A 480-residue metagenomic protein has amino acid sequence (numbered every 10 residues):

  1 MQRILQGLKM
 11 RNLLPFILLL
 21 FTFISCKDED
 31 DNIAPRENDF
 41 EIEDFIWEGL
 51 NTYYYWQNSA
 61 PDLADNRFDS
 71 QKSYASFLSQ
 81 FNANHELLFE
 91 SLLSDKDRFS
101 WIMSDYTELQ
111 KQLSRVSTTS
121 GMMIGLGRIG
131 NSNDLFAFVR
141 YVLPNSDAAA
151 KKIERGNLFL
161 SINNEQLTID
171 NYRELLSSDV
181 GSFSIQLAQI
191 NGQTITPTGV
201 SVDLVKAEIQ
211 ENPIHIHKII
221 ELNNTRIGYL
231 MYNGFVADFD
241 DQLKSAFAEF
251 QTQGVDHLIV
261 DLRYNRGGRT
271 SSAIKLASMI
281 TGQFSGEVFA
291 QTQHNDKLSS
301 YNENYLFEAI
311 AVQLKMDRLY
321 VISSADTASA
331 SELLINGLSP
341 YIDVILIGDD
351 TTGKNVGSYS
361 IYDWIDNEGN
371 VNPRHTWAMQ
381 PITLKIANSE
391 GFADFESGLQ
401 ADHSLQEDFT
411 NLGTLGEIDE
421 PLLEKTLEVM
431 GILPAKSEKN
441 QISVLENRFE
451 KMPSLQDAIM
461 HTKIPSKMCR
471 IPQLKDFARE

Functional and structural regions predicted by a protein language model:
M1-M10: N-terminal secretory signal peptides that target proteins for export/translocation
M10-I17: Sec-dependent signal peptide recognition, specifically the positively charged N-region followed immediately by
T22-S25: C-terminal motif of bacterial Sec signal peptides marking the signal peptidase cleavage site
K27-H257, E446-E480: Flexible, low-complexity junctional segments that flank or bridge functional domains
N164, R263, S324: Flexible loop residues that form catalytic and substrate-binding hotspots at small-molecule/glycan-binding clefts
E208, Y264-R266: Active-site-proximal loop/turn and secondary-structure-junction residues that shape catalytic pockets, frequently
G228-Y229, D238-S245, F250, H257 (+1 more regions): C-terminal "post-core" interaction segments
